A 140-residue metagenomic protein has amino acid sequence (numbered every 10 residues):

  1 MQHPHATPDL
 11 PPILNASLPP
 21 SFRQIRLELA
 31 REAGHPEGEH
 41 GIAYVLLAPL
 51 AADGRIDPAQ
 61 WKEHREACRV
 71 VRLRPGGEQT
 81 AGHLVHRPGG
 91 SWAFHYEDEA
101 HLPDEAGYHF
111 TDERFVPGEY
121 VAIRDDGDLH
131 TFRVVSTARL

Functional and structural regions predicted by a protein language model:
M1-K62: N-terminal intrinsically disordered, low-complexity, charge/repeat-rich segments that act as generic
N15-P19, L84, E113, I123-D125: A general structural signal for short secondary-structure junctions and capping/turn motifs
L18-F22, E39, G77, R87 (+1 more regions): A generic structural signal for short, non-catalytic loop/turn and secondary-structure boundary residues
R23-I25, W92, H130: Short beta-strand micro-motifs in enzyme catalytic cores
Y44-A48, A81-H86, F132: Broad, structure-driven detector of short, well-ordered beta-strand segments within folded domains
A52-R55, R69-P75, E119-V121: Glycine-rich loops and low-complexity Gly/Arg-rich segments that provide flexible linkers or classic glycine-based
W61-R114: Short, conserved turn/kink motifs that form compact alpha/beta structural patches or helix kinks used as
H95-L140: Short, compact, well-ordered microdomains
